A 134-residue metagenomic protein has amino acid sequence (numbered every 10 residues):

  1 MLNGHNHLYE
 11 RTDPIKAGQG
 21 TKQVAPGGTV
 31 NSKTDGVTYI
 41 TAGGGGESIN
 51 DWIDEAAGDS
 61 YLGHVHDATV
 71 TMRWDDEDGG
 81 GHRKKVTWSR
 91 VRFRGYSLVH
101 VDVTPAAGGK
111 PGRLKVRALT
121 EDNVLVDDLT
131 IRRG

Functional and structural regions predicted by a protein language model:
N6-G134: Metal-dependent phosphoesterase/phosphodiesterase active-site architecture
